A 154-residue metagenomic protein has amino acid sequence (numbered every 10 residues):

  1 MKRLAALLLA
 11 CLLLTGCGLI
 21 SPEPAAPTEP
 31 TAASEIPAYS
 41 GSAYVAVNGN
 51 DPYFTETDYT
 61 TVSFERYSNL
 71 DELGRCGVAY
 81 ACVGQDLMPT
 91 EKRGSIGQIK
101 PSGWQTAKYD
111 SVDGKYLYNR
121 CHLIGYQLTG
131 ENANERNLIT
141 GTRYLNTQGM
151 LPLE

Functional and structural regions predicted by a protein language model:
M1-L4, L8: Positively charged n-region of N-terminal signal peptides that target proteins for export
L12-G16: C-terminal motif of bacterial Sec signal peptides marking the signal peptidase cleavage site
G18-S21: Bacterial signal peptide processing site
A25-R66, D71: N-terminal low-complexity, Pro/Thr/Ser-rich intrinsically disordered segments that act as propeptides or flexible
Y53-E154: Domain-level detector of nuclease and nuclease-like folds in predominantly extracellular/periplasmic contexts
